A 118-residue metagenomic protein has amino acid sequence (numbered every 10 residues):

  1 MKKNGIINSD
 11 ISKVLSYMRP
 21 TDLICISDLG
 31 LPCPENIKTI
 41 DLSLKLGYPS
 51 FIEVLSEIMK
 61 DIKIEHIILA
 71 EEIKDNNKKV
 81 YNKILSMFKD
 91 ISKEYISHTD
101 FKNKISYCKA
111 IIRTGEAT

Functional and structural regions predicted by a protein language model:
M1-I37, D41-S43: Long, hydrophobic N-terminal alpha-helical segment
G5, S9, K45-I52, K74 (+1 more regions): Electropositive phosphate-/nucleotide-binding environments in soluble metabolic enzymes
N8-K13, H98, C108-A110: Glycine-rich, charged/polar anion/phosphate-binding loops that engage phosphate groups from diverse ligands
I37-H66: A phosphate-binding glycine/aspartate-rich beta-alpha loop in the early core of alpha/beta enzymes
T39-D41, D90-K93, I111: Conserved beta-strand scaffold positions in the cores of enzyme catalytic domains, especially in NTP/NDP-utilizing
I58-F101: Mid-chain, well-packed structural core segment of small domains
K109-T118: C-terminal edge-of-domain segments
